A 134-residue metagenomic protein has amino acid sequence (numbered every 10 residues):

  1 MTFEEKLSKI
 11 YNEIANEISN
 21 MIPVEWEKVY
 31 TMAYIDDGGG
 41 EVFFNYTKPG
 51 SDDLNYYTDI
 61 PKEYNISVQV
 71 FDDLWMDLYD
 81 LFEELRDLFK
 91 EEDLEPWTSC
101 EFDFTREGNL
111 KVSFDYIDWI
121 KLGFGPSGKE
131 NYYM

Functional and structural regions predicted by a protein language model:
M1, E101-M134: Acidic, proline/glycine-rich low-complexity IDRs
F3, F43-F44, F71, F82 (+4 more regions): Phenylalanine-focused residue identity feature
F3-D52, D80-D93: Long compositionally biased, domain-poor regions of proteins
K9, E13, I60-F71: Negatively charged, low-complexity tracts enriched in Asp/Glu with abundant Ser/Thr
D37-Y64, S113-G123: Extended intrinsically disordered, low-complexity coil regions enriched in Ser, Thr, Gly, Ala and often Pro
N65-D87: Short, hydrophobic/π-rich interface segment
L94-T98: Elongated alpha-helical scaffolds
